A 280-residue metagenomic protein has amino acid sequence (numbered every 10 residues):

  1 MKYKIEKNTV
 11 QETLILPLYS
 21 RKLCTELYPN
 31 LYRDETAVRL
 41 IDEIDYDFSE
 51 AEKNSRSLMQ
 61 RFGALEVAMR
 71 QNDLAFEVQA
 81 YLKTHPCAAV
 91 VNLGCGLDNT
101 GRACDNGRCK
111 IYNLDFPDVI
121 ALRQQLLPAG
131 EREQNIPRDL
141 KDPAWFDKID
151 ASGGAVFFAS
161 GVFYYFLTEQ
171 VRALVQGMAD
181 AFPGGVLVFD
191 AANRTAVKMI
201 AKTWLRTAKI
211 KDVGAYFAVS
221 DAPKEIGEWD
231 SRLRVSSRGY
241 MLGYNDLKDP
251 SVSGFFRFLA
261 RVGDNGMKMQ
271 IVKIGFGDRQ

Functional and structural regions predicted by a protein language model:
M1-V91, C95-R138, A151-S152: Rossmann-like AdoMet
P143-S152: Short amphipathic alpha-helix with an adjacent loop that forms part of the alpha/beta core around
F157-F158: A conserved beta-strand element that flanks and buttresses the S-adenosyl-L-methionine
Y165-M178: A short, conserved alpha-helix within the catalytic core of class I
M178-R194: Conserved beta-strand signature within the Rossmann-like core of class I S-adenosyl-L-methionine
K198-V213: Short, glycine-/aromatic-enriched active-site segment of Class I SAM-dependent methyltransferases
V213-Y240: Short alpha-helix
R232-F258: Conserved catalytic loop of SAM-dependent methyltransferase domains
